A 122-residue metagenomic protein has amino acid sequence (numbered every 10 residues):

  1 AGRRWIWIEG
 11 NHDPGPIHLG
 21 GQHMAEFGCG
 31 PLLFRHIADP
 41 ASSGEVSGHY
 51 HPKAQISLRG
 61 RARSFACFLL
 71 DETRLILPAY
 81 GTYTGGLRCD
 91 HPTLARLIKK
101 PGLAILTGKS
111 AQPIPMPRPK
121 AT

Functional and structural regions predicted by a protein language model:
A1-T122: Extended recognition/assembly regions associated with phosphoester-bond processing machinery
